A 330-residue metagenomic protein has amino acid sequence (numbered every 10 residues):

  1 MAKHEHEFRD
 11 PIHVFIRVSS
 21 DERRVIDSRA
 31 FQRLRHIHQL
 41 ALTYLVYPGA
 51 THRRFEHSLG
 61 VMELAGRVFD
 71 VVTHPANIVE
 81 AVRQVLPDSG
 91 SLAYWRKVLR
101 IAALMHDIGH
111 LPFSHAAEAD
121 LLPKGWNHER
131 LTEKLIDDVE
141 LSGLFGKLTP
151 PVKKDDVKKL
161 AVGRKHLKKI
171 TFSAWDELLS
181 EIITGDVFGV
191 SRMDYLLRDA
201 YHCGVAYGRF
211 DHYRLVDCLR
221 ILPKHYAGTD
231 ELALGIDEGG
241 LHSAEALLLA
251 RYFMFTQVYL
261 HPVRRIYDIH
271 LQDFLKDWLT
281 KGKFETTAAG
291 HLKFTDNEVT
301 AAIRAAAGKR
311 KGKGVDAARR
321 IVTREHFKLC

Functional and structural regions predicted by a protein language model:
M1-I101, G109-C330: Sequence-structural signature of the catalytic-core scaffold of metal-dependent phosphohydrolases that act on
